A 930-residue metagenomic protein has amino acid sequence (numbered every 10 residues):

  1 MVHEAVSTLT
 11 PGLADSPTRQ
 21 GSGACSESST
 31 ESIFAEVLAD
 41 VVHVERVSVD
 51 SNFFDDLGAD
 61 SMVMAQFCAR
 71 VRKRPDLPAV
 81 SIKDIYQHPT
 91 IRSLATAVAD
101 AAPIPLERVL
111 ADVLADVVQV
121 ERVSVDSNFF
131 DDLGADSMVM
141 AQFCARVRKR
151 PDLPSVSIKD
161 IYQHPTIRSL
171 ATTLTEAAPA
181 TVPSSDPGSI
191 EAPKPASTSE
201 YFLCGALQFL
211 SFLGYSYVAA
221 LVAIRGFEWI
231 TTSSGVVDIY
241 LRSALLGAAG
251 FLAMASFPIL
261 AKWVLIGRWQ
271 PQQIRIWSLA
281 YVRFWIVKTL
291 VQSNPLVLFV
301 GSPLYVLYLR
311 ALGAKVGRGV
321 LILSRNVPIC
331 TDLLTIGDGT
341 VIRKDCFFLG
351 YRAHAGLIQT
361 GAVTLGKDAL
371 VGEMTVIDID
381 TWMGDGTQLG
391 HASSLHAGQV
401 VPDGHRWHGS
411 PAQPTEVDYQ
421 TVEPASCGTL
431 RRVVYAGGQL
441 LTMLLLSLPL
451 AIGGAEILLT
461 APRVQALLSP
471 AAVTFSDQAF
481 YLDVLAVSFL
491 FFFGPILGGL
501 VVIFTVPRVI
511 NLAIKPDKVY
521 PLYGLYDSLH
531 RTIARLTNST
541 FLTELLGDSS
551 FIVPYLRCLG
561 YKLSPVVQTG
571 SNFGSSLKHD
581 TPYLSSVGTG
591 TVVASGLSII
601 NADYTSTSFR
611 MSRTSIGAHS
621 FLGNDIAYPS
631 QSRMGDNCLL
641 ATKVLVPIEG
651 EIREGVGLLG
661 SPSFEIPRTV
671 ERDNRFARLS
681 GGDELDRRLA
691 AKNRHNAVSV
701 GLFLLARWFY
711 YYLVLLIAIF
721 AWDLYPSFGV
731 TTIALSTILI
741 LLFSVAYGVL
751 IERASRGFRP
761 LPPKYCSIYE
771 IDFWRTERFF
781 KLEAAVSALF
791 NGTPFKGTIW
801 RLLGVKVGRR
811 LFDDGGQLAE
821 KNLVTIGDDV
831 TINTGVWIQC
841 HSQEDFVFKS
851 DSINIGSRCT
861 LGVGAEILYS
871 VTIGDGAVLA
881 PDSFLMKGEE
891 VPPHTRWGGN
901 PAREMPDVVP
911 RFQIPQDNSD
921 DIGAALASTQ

Functional and structural regions predicted by a protein language model:
M1-I190: Phosphopantetheine-dependent thiolation modules in NRPS/PKS and related acyl-activating systems
D60, R74, H88, A97 (+16 more regions): Phosphate/oxyanion-binding loops and surfaces in catalytic or ligand/nucleic-acid-binding neighborhoods
D116, V125-S127, D131-D132, V139-Q163 (+12 more regions): Soluble N-terminal domains of membrane-associated systems
D186-A314, D403-Y561, R653-G804, P893-Q930: Terminal amphipathic alpha-helical/low-complexity segments used for targeting or macromolecular assembly
A248, R325, S394, G524 (+7 more regions): Transmembrane helix-bundle signature of multi-pass membrane transporters/permeases
P258, V341-L448, P582-A706, T831-Q930: Glycine-rich hexapeptide-repeat left-handed beta-helix
V282-D368, G372-T381, H396, R508 (+7 more regions): Left-handed beta-helix
